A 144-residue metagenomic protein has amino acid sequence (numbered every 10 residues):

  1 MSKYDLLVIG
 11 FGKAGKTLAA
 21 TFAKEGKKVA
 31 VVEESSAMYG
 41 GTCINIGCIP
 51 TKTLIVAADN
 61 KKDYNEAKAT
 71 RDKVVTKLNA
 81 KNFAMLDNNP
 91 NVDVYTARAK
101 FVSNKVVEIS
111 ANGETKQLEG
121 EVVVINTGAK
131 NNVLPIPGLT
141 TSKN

Functional and structural regions predicted by a protein language model:
S2-I9, T21-K24, S35, G41-I46 (+1 more regions): FAD-binding core/adjacent interface of flavoenzyme oxidoreductases
L6, F11-L78: Beta1-alpha1 glycine-rich phosphate/pyrophosphate-binding loop at the start of Rossmann-like nucleotide-binding domains
